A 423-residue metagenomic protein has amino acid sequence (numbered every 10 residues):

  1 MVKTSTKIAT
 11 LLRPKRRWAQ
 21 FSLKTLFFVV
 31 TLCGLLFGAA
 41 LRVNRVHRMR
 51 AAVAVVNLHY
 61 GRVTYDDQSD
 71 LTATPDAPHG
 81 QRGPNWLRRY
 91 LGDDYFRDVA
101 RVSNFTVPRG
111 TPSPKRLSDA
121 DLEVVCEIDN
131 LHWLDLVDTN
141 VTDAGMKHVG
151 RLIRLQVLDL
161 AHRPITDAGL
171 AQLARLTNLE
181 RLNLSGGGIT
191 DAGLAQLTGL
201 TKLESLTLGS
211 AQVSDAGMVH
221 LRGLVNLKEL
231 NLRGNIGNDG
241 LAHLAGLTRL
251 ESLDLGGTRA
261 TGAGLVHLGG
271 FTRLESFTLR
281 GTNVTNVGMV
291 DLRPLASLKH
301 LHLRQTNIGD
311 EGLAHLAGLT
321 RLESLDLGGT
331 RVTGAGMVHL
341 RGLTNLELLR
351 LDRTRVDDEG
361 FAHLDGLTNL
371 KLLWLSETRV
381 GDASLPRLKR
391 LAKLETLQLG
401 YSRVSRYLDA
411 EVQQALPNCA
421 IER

Functional and structural regions predicted by a protein language model:
M1-T10: N-terminal intrinsically disordered, acidic low-complexity segments at the extreme N-terminus
K24-A39: Hydrophobic membrane-insertion alpha-helices, especially the h-region of bacterial N-terminal signal peptides
R45-Y60: Alpha-helical transmembrane signal-anchor/signal-peptide segments
L58-D167, E180, S185, D191 (+3 more regions): LRR N-terminal entry segment and analogous cap-like coil->beta motifs
V102-F105, G110-T111, L134-L136, L158-L160 (+10 more regions): Conserved hydrophobic beta-strand positions in leucine-rich repeat
P108-L122, T139-M146, R163-L170, G187-L194 (+9 more regions): Short, solvent-exposed loop/turn at the beta-strand->alpha-helix junction within individual leucine-rich repeat
E127-L131, V149-L155, L173-L179, L197-L203 (+9 more regions): Leucine-rich repeat
L385-R423: Leucine-rich solenoid repeat scaffolds
